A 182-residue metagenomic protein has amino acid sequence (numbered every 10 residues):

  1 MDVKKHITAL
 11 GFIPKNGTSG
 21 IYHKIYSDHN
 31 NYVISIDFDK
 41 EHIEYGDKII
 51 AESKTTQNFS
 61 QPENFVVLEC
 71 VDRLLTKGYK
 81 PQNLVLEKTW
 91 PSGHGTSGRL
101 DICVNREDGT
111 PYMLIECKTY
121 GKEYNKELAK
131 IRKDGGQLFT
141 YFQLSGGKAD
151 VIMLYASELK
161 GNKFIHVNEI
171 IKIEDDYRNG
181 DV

Functional and structural regions predicted by a protein language model:
M1-Q61: Interdomain/boundary linker segments immediately adjacent to catalytic/signaling cores
I21-S35, K54, N58, Q82-G109: Active-site metal-binding core of divalent-cation-utilizing nuclease and nuclease-like domains
E52-F59, E116, Y124-L128: Short histidine-centered catalytic/ligand-binding loop motif
P62-V66, Q137: Conserved alpha-helical elements of sugar-nucleotide-dependent glycosyltransferases
C70, L100-Y124, Y141: Conserved catalytic cores of phosphodiester-cleaving nucleases, focusing on short active-site segments
D72-P81: Short helix-loop-beta junction
Q82, G95-S97, P111-L114, K122-G135: Active-site-adjacent loop/helix micro-motif of nuclease/hydrolase catalytic cores
Y124-Y177: Nucleic-acid nuclease catalytic cores
